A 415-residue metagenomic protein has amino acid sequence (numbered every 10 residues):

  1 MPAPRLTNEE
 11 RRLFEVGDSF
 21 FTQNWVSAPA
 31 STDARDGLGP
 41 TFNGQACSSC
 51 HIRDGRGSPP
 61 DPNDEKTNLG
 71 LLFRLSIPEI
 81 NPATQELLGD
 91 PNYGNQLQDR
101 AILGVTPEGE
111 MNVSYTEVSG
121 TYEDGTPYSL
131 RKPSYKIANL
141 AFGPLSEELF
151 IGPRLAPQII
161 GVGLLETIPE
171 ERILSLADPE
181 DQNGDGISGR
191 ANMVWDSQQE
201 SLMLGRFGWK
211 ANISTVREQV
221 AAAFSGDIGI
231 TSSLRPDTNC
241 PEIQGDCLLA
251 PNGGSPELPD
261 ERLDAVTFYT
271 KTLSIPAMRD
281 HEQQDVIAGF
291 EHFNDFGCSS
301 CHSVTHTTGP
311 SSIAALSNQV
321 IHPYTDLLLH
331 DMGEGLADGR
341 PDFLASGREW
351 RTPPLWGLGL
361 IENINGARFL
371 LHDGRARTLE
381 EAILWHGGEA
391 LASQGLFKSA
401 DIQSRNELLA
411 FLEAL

Functional and structural regions predicted by a protein language model:
M1-L415: Periplasmic c-type cytochrome electron-transfer domains
